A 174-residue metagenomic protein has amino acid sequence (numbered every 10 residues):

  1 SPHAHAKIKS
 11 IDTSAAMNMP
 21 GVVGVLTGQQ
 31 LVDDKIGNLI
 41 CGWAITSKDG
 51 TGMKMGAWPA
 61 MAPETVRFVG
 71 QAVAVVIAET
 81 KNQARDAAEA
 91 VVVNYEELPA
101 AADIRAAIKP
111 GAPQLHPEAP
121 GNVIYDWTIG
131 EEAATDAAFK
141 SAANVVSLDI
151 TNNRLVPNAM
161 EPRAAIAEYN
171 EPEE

Functional and structural regions predicted by a protein language model:
S1-D126, V145-L148: Flexible, low-hydrophobicity surface segments
K54-E64, E132-A134, N153, R163: Short, charged beta->alpha transition segments
Y125-A133: Charged, often Cys/His-bearing segments associated with DNA-binding zinc-finger transcription factors
A134-E174: Conserved beta-alpha junction segments in alpha/beta enzyme cores
